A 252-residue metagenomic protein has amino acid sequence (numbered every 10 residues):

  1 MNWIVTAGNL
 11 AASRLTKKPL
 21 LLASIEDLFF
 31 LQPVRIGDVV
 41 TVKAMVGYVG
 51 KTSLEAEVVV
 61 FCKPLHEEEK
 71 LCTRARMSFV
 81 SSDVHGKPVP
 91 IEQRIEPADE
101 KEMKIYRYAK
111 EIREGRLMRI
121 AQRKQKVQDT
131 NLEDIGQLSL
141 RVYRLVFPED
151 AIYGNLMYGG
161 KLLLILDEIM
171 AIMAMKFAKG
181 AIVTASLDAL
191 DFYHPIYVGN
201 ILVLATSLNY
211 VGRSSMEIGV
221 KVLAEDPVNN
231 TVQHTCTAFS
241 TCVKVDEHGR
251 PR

Functional and structural regions predicted by a protein language model:
M1-L20, G160-I182: Active-site helix/loop of acyl-thioester processing domains in fatty-acid/polyketide metabolism, spanning hotdog-fold
V5-T6, L156-Y158, E168, G199 (+2 more regions): Catalytic cores of nucleotide-enabled group-transfer and carboxylate-activating enzymes in metabolic and assembly-line
G8, D150-G154, M170-A171, V183 (+2 more regions): Domain-wide signal for the mature, well-folded portions of proteins, strongly enriched in nucleus-encoded organellar
L21-T41, P64, L71-T73, V183-H194 (+2 more regions): A cross-kingdom feature marking solvent-exposed beta-strand/loop segments within repeated, beta-rich binding/scaffold
I25, R141, Y153, I182 (+2 more regions): Short coil/loop residues immediately preceding or within conserved phosphate-binding loops of NTP-utilizing enzyme
R35-V39, K43, G47-L117, V198 (+1 more regions): HotDog/MaoC-like acyl-thioester-processing domains
I91-I152: Non-catalytic linker/capping segments at the edges of enzyme domains
